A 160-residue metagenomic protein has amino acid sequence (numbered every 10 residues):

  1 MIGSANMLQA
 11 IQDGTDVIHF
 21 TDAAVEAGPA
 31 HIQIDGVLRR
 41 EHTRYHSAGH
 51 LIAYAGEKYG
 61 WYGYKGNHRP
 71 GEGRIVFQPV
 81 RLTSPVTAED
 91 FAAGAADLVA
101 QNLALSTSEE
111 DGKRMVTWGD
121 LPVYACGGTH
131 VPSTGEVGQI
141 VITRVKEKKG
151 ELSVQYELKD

Functional and structural regions predicted by a protein language model:
M1-D160: Active-/binding-site microenvironments in catalytic and ligand-binding cores
